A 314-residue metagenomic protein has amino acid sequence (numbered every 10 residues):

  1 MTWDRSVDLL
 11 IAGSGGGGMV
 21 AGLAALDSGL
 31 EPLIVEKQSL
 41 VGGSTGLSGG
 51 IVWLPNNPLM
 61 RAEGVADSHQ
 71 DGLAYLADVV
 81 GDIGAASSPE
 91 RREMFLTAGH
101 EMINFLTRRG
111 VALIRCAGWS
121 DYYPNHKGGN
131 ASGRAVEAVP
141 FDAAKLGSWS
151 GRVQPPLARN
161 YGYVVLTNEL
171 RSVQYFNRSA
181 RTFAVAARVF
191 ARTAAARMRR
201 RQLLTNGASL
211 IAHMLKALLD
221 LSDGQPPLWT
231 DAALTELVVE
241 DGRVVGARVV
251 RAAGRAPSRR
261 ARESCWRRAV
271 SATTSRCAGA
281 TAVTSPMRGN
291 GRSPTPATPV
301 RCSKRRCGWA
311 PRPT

Functional and structural regions predicted by a protein language model:
M1-L9, D27, A212: Extreme N-terminal leader/targeting segments of oxidoreductases
L9-I34: N-terminal Rossmann-like FAD-binding beta1-loop-alpha1 element of flavoenzymes
S14, N56, R268-A269: Glycine-rich, N-terminal phosphate-binding loop of Rossmann-like dinucleotide-binding domains
A21-G22, I103, S303: Generic hydrophobic/aromatic pocket-lining and core-packing "Φ" positions
K37-P227: Conserved N-terminal/central alpha/beta ligand/cofactor-binding core
I114, P227-W229, R259, T314: General small-molecule cofactor/ligand-binding pocket signal
R201-A208, D220-L221, R251-T314: Glycine-rich loop(s) and the adjacent beta-strand/alpha-helix scaffold that form part
T230-V244: A conserved short coil-to-beta-strand element within the FAD-binding core of flavoproteins
